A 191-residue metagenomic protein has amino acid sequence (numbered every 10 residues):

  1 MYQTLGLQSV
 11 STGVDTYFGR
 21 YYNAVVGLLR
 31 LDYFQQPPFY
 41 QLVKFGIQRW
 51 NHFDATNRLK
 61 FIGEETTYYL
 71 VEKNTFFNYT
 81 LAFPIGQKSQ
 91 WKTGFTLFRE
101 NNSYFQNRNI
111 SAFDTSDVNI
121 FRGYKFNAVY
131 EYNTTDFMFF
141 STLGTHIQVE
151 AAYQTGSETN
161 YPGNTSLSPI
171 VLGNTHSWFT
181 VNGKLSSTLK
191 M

Functional and structural regions predicted by a protein language model:
M1-T135, F139: Gram-negative/organellar outer-membrane beta-barrel architecture
A128-E131, T135-M191: Extended beta-strand-rich architecture
